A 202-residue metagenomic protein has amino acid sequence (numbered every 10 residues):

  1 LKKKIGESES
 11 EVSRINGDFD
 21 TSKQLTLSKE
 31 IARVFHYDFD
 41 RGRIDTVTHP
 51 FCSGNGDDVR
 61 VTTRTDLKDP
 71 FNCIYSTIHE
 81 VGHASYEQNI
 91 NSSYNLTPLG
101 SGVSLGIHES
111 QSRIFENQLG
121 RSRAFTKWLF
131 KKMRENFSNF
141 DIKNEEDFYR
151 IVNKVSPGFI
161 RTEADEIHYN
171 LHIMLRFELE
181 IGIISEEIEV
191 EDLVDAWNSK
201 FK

Functional and structural regions predicted by a protein language model:
L1-P70: Contiguous, non-catalytic segments that form substrate-binding/exosite surfaces or channel walls
K3-V12, N91-P98, L119-F130, I183-E191: Inter-helical turn/loop segments and adjacent helix faces that build the functional surface of alpha-helical bundle
S8-R14, D58-L67, N91-P98, F159-A164 (+1 more regions): Glycine- and acidic
D20, S53-D57, T65-I74, V103-H108 (+3 more regions): Secondary-structure capping and boundary motifs in well-ordered enzyme cores
T48-R60, A84-S92, E145-K154: Active-site-adjacent bridging/hinge elements
N72-N91, E109-R113, L179: Active-site recognition of the HExxH zinc-binding catalytic motif
L105-L119: An active-site-proximal "capping" alpha-helix that borders the catalytic cofactor pocket
R121-K202: Long, amphipathic alpha-helical stalk/connector segments used for oligomerization, subunit docking, or mechanical
